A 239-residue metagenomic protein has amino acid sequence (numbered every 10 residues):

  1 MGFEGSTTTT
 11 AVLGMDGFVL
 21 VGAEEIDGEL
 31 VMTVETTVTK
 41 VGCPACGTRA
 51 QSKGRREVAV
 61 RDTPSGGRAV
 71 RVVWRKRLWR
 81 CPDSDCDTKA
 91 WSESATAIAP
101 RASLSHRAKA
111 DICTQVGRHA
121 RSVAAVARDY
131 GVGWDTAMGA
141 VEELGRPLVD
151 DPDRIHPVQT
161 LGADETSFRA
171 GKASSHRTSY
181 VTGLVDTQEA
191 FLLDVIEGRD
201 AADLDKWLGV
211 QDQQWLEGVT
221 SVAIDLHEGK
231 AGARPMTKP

Functional and structural regions predicted by a protein language model:
M1-E4, S94-A102, T187-A202: Glycine-rich phosphate-binding "P-loop"
M1-T88: Short, conserved DNA-binding cores of transcription-related domains
T7-T8, D111, T136, D203: Exposed alpha-helical structural elements
M32, C43-C46, C81, I112 (+5 more regions): Mobile genetic element proteins and their domesticated derivatives, centered on retroelements and DNA transposons
V72-W79, D87-A163: Extended interfacial segments that mediate partner engagement and assembly in macromolecular machines
T136-P235: RNase H-like nuclease fold core
